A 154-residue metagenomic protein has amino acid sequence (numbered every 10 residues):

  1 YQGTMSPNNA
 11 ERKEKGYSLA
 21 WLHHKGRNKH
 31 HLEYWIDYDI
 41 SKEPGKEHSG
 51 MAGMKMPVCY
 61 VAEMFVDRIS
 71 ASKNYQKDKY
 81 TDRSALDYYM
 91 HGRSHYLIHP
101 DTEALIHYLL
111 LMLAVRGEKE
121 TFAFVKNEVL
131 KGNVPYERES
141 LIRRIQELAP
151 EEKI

Functional and structural regions predicted by a protein language model:
Y1-P100: Divalent metal-dependent catalytic cores for phosphoryl transfer on phosphate-bearing substrates
I40, E151-I154: Generic detector of solvent-exposed, compositionally biased contiguous segments
G92-E152: Charged phosphate-binding loop/patch that engages nucleotide di/tri-phosphates or the phosphate backbone of nucleic
